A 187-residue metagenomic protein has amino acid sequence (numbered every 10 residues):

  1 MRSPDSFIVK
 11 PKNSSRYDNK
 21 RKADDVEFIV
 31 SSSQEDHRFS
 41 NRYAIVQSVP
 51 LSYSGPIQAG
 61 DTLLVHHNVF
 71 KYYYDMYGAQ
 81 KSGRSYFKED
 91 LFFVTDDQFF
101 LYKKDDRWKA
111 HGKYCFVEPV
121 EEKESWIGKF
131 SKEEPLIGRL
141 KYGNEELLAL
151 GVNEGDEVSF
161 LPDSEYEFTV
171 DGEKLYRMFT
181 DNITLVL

Functional and structural regions predicted by a protein language model:
M1-L187: Acidic-enriched and Gly/Ser
